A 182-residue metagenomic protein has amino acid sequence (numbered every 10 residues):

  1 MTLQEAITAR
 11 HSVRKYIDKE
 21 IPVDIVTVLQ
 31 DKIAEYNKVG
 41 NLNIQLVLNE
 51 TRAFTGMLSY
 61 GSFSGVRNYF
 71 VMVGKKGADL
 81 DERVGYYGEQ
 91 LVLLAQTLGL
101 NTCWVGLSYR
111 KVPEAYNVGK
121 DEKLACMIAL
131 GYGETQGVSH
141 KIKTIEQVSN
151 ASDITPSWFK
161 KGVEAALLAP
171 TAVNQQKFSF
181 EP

Functional and structural regions predicted by a protein language model:
M1-P182: Acidic, surface-exposed loops and disordered segments
